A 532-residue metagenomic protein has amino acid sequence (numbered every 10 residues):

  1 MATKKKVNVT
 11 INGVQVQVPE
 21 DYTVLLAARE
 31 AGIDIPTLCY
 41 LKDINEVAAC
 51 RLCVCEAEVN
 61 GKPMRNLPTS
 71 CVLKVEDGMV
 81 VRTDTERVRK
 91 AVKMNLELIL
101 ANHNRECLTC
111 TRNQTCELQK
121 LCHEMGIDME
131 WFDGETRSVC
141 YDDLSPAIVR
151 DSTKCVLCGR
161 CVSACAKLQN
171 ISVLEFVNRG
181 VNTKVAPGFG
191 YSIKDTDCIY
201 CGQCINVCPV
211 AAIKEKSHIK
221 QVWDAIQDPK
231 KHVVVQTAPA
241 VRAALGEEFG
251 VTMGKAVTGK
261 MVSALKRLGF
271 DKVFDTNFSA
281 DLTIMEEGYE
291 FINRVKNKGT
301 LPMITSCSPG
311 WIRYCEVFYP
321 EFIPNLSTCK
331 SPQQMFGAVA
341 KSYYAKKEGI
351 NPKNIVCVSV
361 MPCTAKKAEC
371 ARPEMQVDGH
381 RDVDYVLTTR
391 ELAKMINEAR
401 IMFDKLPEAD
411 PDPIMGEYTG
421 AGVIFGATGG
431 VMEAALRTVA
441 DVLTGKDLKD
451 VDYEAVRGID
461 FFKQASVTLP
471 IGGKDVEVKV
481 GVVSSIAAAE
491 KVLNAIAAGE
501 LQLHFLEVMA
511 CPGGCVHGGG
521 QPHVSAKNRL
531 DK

Functional and structural regions predicted by a protein language model:
A2, V7-N8, Q15-V88, V92 (+2 more regions): Iron-sulfur-associated redox domains of electron-transfer enzymes in respiratory and anaerobic energy metabolism
N12-V14, D151: Extended, non-catalytic structural segments that build the interaction scaffolds of large macromolecular assemblies
R51-Y200, N206, I213-D228, H232: Fe-S ferredoxin-like electron-transfer domains and their immediately adjacent linker/connector regions across
D151-K154, G159-V162, S172, G180-A212 (+7 more regions): Unusually extended, aromatic-enriched hydrophobic runs near protein termini
Q169, C208, Y344-E348: Structural motif corresponding to the C-terminal cap of alpha-helices
